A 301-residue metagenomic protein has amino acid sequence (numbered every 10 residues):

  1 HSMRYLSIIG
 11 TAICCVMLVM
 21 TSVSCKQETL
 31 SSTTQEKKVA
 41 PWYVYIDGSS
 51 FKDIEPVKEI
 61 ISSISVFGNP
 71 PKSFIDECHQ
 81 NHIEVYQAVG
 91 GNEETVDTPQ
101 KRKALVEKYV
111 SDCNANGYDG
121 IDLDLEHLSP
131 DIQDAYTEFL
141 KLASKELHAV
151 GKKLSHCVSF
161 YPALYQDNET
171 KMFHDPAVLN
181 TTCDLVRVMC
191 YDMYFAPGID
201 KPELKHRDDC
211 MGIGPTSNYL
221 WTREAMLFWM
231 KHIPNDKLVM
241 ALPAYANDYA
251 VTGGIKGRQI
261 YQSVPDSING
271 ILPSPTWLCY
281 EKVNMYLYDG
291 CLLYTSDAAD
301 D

Functional and structural regions predicted by a protein language model:
S2-G10: Bacterial N-terminal signal peptides that target proteins for export
T11-T21: Bacterial N-terminal signal peptides
T21-E36: Bacterial Sec-dependent N-terminal signal peptides
Q35-G214, N218: Chitinase-like catalytic core of GlcNAc-active glycosidases
R187-V188, Y194, L220-G253: Active-site region of glycoside hydrolase catalytic domains
G198-L227, V283, Y288-S296: Gly/Pro-rich active-site loop or hairpin
K237-S296: Glycan-binding loop/region signatures in secreted carbohydrate-active enzymes
D297-D301: A short, hydrophobic C-terminal helix/tail in secreted or cell-surface proteins
